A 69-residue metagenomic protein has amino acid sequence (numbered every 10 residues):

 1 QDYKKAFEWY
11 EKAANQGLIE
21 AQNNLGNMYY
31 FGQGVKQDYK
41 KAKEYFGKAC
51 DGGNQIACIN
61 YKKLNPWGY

Functional and structural regions predicted by a protein language model:
G17, Y29-V35, G53, G68: Glycine-centered coil turns and helix-coil junctions that link the paired helices within alpha-helical repeat units
N24-F31, N60-G68: Hydrophobic face of amphipathic alpha-helices that form TPR/SEL1-like repeat modules and related alpha-solenoid
